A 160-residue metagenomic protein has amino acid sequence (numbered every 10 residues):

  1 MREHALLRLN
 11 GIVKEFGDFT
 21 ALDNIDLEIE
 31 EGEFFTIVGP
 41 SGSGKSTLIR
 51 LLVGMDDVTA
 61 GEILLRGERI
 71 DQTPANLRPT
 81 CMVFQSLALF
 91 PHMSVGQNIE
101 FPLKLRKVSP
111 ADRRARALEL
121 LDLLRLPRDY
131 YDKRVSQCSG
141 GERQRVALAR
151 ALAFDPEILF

Functional and structural regions predicted by a protein language model:
V38-P40: The feature captures the beta-strand-to-loop junction immediately N-terminal to the Walker
V53: Helix-to-loop junction immediately C-terminal to a conserved catalytic motif
R69, A111-D129: Conserved ABC ATPase "signature" region
G96-K104, R114, L118: Short helical segment in ABC ATPase nucleotide-binding domains corresponding to the A-loop/adjacent helical element
R134-C138, E142: Conserved ABC ATPase signature
L148: Hydrophobic anchor residue at the start of the ABC signature
D155: Conserved catalytic motifs of ABC-family nucleotide-binding domains
